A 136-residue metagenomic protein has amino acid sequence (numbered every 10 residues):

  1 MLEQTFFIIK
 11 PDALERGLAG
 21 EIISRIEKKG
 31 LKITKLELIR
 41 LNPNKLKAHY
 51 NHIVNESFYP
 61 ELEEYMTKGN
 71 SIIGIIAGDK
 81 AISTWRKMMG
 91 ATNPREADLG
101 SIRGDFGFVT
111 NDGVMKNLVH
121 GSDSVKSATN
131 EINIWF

Functional and structural regions predicted by a protein language model:
M1-F136: Non-catalytic terminal and connector segments of soluble metabolic enzymes
